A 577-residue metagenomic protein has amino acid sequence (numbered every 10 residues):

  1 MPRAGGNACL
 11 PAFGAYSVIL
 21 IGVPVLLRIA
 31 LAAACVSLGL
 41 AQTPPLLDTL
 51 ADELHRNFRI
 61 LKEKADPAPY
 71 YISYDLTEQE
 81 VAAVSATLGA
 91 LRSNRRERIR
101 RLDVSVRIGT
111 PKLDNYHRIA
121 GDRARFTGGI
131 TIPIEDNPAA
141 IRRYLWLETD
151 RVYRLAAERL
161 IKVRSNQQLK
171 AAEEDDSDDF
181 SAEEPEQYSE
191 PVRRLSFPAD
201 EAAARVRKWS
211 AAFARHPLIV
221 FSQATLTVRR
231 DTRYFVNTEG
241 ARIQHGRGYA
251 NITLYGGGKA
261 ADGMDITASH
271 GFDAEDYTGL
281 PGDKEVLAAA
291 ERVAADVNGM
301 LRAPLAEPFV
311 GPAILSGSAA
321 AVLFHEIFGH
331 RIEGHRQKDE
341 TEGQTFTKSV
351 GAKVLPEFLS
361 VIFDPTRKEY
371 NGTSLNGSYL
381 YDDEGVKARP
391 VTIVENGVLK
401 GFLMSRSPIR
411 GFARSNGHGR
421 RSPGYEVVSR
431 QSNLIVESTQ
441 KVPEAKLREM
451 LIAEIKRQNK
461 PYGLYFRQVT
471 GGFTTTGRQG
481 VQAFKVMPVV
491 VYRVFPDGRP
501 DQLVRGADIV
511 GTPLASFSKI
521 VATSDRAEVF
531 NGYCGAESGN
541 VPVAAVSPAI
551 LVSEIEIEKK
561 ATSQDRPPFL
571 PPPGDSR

Functional and structural regions predicted by a protein language model:
F13-Y16: Aromatic (phenylalanine/tyrosine) cluster motif
P24-A32: Sec-dependent signal peptide recognition, specifically the positively charged N-region followed immediately by
L38-V386, E395-V398, G411, P461 (+6 more regions): Active-site bordering "gate/hinge" segments that shape substrate access to catalytic or cofactor-binding pockets
S269-G271, S405-S407, R505-A507: Residue-level structural signal for beta-strand termini and adjacent loop
K400-E454: C-terminal, non-catalytic macromolecule-binding modules
E437-A515, N531-E537: Hydrophobic alpha-helical bundle architecture
